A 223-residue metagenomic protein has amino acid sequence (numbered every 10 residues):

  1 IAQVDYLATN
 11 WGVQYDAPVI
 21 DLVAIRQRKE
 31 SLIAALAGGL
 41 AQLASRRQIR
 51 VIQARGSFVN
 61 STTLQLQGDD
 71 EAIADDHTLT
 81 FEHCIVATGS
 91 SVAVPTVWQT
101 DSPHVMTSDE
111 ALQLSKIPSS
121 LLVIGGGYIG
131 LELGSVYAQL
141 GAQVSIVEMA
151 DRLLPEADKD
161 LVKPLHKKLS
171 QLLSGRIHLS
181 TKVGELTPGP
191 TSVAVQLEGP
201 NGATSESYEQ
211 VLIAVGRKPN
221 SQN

Functional and structural regions predicted by a protein language model:
I1-I117, A150-L154, D160-K163, K167-H178 (+1 more regions): Glycine-rich flavin
L36, L43, L121-L122, L131 (+1 more regions): Generic leucine side-chain signal with a strong bias for well-ordered alpha-helical environments
H77-L79, G202-S207: Glycine-rich phosphate-binding loop signature in dinucleotide/nucleotide-binding domains
F81-H83, A87-A93, Y208-S221: Glycine-/small-residue-rich beta->alpha transition segments that form the dinucleotide
V94-T96, E132, Y137, N220-Q222: Glycine/Thr-rich phosphate-binding loops of Rossmann-like dinucleotide-binding domains
S115-A157: Rossmann-like NAD(P)H-binding beta-loop-alpha module
V147, S180, I213-V215: Generic beta-strand/beta-sheet core signal
E198-P200: PAS-family sensory domains
